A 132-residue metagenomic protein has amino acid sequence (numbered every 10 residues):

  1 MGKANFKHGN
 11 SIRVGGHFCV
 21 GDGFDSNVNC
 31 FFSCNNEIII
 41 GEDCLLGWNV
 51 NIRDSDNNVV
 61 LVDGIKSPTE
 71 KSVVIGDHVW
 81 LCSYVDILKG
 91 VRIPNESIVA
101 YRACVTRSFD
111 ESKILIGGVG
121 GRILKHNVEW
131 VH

Functional and structural regions predicted by a protein language model:
M1-R92, Y101-A103, R107-F109, V119-G121 (+1 more regions): Flexible, glycine/small-residue-enriched loop-and-beta-strand segment within the central core of proteins
K113-L115: Extracellular disulfide-bonded cysteine-rich modules/repeats
